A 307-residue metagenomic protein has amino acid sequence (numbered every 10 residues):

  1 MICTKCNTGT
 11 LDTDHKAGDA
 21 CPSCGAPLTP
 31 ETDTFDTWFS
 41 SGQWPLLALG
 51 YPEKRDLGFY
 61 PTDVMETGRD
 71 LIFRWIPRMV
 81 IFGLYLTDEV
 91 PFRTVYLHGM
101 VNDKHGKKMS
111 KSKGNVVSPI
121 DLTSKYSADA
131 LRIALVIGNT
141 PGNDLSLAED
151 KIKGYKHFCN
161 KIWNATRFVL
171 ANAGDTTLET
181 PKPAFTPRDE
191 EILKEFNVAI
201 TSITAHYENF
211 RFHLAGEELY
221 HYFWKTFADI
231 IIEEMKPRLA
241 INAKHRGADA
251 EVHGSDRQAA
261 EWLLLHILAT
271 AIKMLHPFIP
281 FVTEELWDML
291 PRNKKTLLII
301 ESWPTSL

Functional and structural regions predicted by a protein language model:
M1-A173, I192-L239, W262-L275: Structured secondary-structure scaffolds
G9, T176-A184, K244-S255: Intrinsic disorder/low-complexity segments
K153, R292-L307: C-terminal low-complexity, glycine/proline- and small-hydrophobic-enriched intrinsically disordered tails that act as
A171-L178, S306: Intrinsic disorder at enzyme termini
T283: Short, well-ordered alpha-helical segments that carry or flank key catalytic/ligand-binding motifs at enzyme/regulatory
W287: Cys/His-coordinated zinc-finger cores
